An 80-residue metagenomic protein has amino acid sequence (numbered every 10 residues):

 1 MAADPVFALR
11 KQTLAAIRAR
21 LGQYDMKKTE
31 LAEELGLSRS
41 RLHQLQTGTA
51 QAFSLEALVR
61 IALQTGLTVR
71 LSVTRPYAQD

Functional and structural regions predicted by a protein language model:
M1-A16, P76, D80: N-terminal flexible/basic segments that precede or flank functional cores
D4-A8, Q12, M26, G48 (+2 more regions): Residues at secondary-structure transition points
A15-E34: Short basic helix-loop element that most often maps to the first helix and adjoining turn of HTH DNA-binding modules
L35, R75-P76: Conserved beta-strand edge residues that scaffold enzyme active sites
G36-Q51: Recognition helix of helix-turn-helix/homeodomain-like DNA-binding domains that insert into the DNA major groove
L55-L71: DNA major-groove recognition helix of helix-turn-helix/homeodomain DNA-binding modules
